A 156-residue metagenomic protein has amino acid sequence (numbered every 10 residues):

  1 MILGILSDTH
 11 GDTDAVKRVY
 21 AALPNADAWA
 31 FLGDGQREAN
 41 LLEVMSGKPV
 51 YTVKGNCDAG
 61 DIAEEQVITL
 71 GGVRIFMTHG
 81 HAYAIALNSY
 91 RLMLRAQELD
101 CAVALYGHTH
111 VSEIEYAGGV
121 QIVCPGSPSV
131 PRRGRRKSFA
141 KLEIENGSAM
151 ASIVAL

Functional and structural regions predicted by a protein language model:
M1-K48, D58-E64, R135-S138, I144-N146 (+1 more regions): N-terminal active-site segment of His-dependent metallophosphoesterases
I2, P49-Y51, R74, Q121 (+1 more regions): Conserved beta-strand segments of alpha/beta enzyme cores
I5-S7, A28-D34, Y51-G55, M77-H79 (+2 more regions): Active-site neighborhood of phospho(di)ester-bond hydrolases with catalytic His/Asp-centered motifs
H10-D14, Q36-N40, C57-I62, Y83-L87 (+2 more regions): Active-site environment of divalent metal-dependent phosphoester hydrolases
G11-A22, M77, Y83-A96: Pre-active-site segment of Zn-dependent metallo-hydrolases
K17, L70-G71, L94-D100, V123-L156: Binuclear metal-dependent phosphoesterase catalytic core
K48-P49, I114-S129: Short acidic, glycine/proline-enriched helix-loop-strand junctions
P49-Y90, L99: Helix-adjacent hinge/juxtasegments
